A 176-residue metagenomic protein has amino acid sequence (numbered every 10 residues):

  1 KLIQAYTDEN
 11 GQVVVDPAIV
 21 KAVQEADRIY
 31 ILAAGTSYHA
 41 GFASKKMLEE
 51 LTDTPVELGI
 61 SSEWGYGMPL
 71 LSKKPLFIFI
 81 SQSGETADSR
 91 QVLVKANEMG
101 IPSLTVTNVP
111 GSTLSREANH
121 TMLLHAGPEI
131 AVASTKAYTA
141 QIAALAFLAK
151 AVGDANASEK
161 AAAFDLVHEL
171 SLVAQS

Functional and structural regions predicted by a protein language model:
K1: Acidic, two-metal ion nucleic-acid-processing modules in DNA metabolism proteins
Q4-E25, S176: A short, well-structured juxtamembrane/interface segment
K21-L172: Glycine-rich phosphate-binding loops that contact phosphosugars or nucleotide phosphates
